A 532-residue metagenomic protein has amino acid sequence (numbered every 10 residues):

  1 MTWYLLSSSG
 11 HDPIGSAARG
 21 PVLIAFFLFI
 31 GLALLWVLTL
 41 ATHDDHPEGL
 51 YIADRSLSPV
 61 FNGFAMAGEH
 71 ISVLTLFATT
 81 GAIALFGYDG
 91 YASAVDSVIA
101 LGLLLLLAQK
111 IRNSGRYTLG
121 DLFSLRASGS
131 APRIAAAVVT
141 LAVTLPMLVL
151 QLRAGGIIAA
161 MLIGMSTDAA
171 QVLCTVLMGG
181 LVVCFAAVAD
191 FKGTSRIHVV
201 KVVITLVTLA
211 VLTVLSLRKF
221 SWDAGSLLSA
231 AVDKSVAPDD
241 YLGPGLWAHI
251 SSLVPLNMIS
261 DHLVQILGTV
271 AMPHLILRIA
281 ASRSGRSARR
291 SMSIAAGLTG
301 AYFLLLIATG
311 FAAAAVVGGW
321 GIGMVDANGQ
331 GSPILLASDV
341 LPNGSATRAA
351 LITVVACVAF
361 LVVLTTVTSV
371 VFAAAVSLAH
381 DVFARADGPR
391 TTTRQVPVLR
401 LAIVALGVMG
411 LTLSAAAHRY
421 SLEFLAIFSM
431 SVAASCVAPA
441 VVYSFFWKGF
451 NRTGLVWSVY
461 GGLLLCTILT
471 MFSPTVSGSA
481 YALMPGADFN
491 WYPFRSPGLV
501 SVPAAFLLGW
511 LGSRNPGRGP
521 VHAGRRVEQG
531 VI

Functional and structural regions predicted by a protein language model:
T2-I532: Membrane-embedded helix-loop-helix hairpins and adjacent transmembrane boundary segments in multi-pass transporters
